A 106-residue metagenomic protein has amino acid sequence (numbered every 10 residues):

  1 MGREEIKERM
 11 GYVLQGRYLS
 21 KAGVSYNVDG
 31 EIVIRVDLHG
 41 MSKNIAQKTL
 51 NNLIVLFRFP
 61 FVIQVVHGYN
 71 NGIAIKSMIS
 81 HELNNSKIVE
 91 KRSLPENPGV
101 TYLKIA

Functional and structural regions predicted by a protein language model:
M1-A106: Long, charged, low-complexity intrinsically disordered regions
